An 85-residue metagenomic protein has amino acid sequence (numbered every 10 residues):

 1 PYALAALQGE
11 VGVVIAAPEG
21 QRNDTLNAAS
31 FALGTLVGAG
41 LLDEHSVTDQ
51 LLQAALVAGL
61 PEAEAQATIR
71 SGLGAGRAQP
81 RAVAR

Functional and structural regions predicted by a protein language model:
P1-R85: Modules that initiate DNA replication and primer synthesis
